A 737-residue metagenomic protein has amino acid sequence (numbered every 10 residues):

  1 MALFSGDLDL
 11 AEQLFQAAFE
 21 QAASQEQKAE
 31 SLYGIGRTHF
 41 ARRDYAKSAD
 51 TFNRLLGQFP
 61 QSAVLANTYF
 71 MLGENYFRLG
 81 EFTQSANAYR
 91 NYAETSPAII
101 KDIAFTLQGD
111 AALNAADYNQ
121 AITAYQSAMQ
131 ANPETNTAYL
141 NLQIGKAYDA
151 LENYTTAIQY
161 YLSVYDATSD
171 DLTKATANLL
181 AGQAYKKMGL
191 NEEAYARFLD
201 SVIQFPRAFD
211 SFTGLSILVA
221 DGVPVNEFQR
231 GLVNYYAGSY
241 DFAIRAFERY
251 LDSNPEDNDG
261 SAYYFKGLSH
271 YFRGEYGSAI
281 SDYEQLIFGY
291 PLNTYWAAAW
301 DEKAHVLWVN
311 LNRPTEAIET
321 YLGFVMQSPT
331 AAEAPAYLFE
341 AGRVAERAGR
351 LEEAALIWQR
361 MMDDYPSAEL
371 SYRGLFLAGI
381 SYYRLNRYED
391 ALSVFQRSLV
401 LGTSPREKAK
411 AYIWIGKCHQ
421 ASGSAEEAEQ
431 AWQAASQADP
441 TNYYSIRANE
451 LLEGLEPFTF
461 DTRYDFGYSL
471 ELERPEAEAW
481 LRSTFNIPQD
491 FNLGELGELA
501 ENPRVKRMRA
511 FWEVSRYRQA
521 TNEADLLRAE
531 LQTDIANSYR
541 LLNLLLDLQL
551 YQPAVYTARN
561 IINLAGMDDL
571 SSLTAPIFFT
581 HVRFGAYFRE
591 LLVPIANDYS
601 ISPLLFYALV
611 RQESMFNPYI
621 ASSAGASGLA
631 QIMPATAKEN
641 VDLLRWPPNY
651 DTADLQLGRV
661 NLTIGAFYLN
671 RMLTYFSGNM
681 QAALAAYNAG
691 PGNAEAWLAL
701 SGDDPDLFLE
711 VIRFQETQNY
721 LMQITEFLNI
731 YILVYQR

Functional and structural regions predicted by a protein language model:
M1, R37, E74, D110 (+10 more regions): Residue-level recognition of tetratricopeptide repeat
L3, F40, F77, L113 (+10 more regions): Position-specific recognition of the canonical hydrophobic site in helix A of tetratricopeptide repeat
G6, R43, G80, A116 (+10 more regions): Residue-level detector of the short coil/turn that links helix A to helix B within each tetratricopeptide repeat
F19-K28, L56-N67, N91-I103, S127-A138 (+10 more regions): Short solvent-exposed coil/turn linkers within tandem alpha-helical repeat scaffolds
A334, A348-E353, I357-W358, L385-N386 (+7 more regions): Catalytic glycan-binding domains that act on GlcNAc-containing polysaccharides
